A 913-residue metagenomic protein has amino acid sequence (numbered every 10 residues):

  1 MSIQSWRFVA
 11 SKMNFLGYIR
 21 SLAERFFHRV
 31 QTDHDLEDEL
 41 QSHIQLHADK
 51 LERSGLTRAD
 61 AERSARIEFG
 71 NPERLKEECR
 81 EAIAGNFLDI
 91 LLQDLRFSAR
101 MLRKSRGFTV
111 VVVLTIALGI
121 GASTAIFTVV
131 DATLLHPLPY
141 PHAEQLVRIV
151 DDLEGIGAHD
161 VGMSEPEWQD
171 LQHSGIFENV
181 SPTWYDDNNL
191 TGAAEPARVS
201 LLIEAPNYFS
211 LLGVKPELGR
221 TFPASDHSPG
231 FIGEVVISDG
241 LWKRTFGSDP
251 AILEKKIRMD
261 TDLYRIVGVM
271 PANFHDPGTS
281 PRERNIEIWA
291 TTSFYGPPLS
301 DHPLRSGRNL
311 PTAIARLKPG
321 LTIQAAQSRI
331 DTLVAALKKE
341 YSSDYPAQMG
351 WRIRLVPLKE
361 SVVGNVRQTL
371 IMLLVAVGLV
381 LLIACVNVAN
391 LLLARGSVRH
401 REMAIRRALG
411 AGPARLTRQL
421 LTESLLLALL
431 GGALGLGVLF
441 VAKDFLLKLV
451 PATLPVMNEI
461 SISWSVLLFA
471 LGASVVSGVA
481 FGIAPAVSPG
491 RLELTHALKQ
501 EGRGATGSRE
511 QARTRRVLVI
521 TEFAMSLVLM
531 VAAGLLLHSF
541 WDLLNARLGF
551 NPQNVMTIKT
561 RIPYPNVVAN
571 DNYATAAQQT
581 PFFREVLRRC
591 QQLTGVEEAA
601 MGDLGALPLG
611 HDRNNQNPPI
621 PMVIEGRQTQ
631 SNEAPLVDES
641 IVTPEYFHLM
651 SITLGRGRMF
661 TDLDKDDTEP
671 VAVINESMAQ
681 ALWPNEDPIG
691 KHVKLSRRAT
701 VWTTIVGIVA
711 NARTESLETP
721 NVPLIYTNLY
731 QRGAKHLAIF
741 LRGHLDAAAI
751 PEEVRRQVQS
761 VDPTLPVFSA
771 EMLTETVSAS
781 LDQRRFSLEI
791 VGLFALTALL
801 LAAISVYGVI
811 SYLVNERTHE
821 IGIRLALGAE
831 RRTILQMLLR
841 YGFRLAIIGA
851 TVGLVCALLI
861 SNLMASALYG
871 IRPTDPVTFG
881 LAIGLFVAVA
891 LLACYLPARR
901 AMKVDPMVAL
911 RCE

Functional and structural regions predicted by a protein language model:
M1-W6, A10, G17-Y18, D187 (+6 more regions): Mid-to-C-terminal secondary-structure elements that act as membrane-proximal/extracytoplasmic interface segments
I3-L114, R316, T495, K499-R509 (+1 more regions): Negatively charged linear elements and acidic catalytic determinants
A65-V111, Y140-P141, E195-P196, G230 (+13 more regions): Membrane-helix entry/capping segments
C79-V110, L358-V363, L391-R418, T422 (+2 more regions): Alpha-helical transmembrane segments of integral membrane proteins
R106-T133, I383-V386, G432, R515-S539 (+3 more regions): Short, strongly hydrophobic transmembrane alpha-helices
I126-T128, A389, L425-A497, L535-S539 (+1 more regions): Small-residue-rich transmembrane alpha-helices
V130-Q145, D152, P281-L299, E340 (+9 more regions): Short juxtamembrane loops and helix-capping segments at transmembrane helix boundaries of multi-pass membrane proteins
A384-A428, T506, I804-A846, A850 (+3 more regions): Interfacial "coupling" helices/loops that link adjacent transmembrane helices in transporter permeases
